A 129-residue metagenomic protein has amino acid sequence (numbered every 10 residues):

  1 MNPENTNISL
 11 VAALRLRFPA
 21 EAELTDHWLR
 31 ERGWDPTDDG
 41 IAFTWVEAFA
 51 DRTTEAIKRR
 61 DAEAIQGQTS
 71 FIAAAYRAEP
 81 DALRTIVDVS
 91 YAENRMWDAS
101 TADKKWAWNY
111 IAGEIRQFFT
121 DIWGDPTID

Functional and structural regions predicted by a protein language model:
P3-F43: N-terminal domain-start signal
E4, T101-D129: Eukaryotic acidic, Ser/Thr-rich intrinsically disordered low-complexity regions
S9, A13, E23-L24, A82 (+4 more regions): Exposed alpha-helical structural elements
V11, A50, Q66-A73, R116: Hydrophobic core segments within long, regular secondary-structure runs in both alpha- and beta-rich folds
D35-D38, A75-Y76, D121-D125: Helix-loop junctions that connect tandem helical modules in alpha-solenoid scaffolds
I41-D51: HEAT-repeat alpha-solenoid elements in large eukaryotic scaffold proteins
T54: Positively charged, polyanion-binding regions of nucleic-acid-associated proteins
I57-Y110: Amphipathic protein-protein interaction modules
